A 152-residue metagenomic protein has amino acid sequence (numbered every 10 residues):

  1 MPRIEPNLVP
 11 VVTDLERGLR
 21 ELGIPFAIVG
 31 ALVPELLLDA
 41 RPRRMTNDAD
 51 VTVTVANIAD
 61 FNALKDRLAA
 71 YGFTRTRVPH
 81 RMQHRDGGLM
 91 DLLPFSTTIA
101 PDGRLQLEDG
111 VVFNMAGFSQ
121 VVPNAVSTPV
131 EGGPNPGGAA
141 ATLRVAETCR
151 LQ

Functional and structural regions predicted by a protein language model:
M1-Q152: Compositionally biased terminal segments of proteins
